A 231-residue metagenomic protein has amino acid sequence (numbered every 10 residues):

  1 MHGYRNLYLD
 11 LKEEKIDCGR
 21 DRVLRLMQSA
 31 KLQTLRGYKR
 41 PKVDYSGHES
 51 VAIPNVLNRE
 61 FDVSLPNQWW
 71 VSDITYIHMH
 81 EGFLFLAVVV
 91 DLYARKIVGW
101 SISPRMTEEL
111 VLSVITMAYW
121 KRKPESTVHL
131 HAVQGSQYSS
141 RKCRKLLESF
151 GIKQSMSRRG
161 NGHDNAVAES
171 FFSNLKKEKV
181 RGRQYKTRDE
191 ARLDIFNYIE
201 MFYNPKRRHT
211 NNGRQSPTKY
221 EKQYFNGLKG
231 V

Functional and structural regions predicted by a protein language model:
M1-L65, N161, S216-F225: Basic, flexible linker segments flanking DNA-binding modules in nucleic acid-interacting mobile-element proteins
G3, K96, P124-V128: Short, surface-exposed connector motifs at secondary-structure boundaries
L7, V23, M27, L57 (+12 more regions): Mobile genetic element proteins and their domesticated derivatives, centered on retroelements and DNA transposons
L11, K15, S101, M156 (+2 more regions): Short amphipathic alpha-helical interaction patches enriched in hydrophobic/aromatic residues with interspersed Lys/Arg
V43-G47, A132-Q134, S140-C143, M156-K176 (+3 more regions): RNase H-like two-metal-ion nuclease catalytic core shared by retroviral integrases and related mobile-element nucleases
R59, V63-V98, P104-R105: An active-site-proximal beta-strand-loop segment
W100-P124, S139: Active-site beta-loop-alpha junctions of metal-dependent nucleic acid enzymes, especially the RNase H-like/DDE
E148-I152, N174-V231: C-terminal domain-tail junction helix/linker
